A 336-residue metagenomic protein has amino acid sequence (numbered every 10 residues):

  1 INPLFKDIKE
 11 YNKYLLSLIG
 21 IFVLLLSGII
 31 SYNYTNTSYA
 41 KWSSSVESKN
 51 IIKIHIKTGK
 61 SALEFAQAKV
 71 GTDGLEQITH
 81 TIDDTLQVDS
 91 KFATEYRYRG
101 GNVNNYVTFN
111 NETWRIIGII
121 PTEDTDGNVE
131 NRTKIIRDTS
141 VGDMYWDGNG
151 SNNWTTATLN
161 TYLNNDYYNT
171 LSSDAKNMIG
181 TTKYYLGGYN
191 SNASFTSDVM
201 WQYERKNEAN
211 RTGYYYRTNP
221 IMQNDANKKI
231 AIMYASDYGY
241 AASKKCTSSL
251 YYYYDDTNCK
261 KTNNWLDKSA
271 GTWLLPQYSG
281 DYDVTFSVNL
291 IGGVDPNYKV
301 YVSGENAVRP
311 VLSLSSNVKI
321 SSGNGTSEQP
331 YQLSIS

Functional and structural regions predicted by a protein language model:
I1-Y11: N-terminal Lys/Arg-rich, disordered targeting/topogenic segments
D7, I21, L25-S27, Y189 (+1 more regions): Low-complexity, intrinsically disordered/propeptide-like segments
Y11-N12, L16-V23, G71-T79: A broad, low-specificity signal for short, low-complexity segments enriched in glycine/proline and polar/charged
N12-K13, L26-S27, V88, Y282-D283: N-terminal start-of-chain detector that recognizes signal peptides and the immediate post-cleavage beginning
Y14, G20-S61, N324: Short, polar/proline-rich extracytoplasmic segments that appear immediately after membrane translocation
G59-S336: Long, domain-scale functional regions
